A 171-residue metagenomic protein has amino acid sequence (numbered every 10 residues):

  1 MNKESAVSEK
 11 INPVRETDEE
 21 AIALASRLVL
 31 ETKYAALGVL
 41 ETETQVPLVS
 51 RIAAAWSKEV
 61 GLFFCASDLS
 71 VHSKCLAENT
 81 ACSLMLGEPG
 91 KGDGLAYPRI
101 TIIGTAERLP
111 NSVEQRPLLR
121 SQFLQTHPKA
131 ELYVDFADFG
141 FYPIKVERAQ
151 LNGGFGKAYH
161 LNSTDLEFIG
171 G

Functional and structural regions predicted by a protein language model:
M1-A23, E131-G171: C-terminal edge-of-domain segments
K3, S8-A77, M85: An N-terminal domain-cap segment
I11-N12, V71-T126, F136-F139: Short, structured beta-strand-loop surface elements
A35, C82-L84, R148-L151: Short beta-strand segments in beta-sandwich/barrel cores
Q45, S112, Q150-N152: Residue-level signal for secondary-structure boundary sites
V49-R51, T101-I103, F141-P143, A158: Conserved hydrophobic/aromatic beta-strand scaffold that supports enzyme active sites
L62-C65, I102, I144, Q150-L151: Short hydrophobic-aromatic micro-motifs
